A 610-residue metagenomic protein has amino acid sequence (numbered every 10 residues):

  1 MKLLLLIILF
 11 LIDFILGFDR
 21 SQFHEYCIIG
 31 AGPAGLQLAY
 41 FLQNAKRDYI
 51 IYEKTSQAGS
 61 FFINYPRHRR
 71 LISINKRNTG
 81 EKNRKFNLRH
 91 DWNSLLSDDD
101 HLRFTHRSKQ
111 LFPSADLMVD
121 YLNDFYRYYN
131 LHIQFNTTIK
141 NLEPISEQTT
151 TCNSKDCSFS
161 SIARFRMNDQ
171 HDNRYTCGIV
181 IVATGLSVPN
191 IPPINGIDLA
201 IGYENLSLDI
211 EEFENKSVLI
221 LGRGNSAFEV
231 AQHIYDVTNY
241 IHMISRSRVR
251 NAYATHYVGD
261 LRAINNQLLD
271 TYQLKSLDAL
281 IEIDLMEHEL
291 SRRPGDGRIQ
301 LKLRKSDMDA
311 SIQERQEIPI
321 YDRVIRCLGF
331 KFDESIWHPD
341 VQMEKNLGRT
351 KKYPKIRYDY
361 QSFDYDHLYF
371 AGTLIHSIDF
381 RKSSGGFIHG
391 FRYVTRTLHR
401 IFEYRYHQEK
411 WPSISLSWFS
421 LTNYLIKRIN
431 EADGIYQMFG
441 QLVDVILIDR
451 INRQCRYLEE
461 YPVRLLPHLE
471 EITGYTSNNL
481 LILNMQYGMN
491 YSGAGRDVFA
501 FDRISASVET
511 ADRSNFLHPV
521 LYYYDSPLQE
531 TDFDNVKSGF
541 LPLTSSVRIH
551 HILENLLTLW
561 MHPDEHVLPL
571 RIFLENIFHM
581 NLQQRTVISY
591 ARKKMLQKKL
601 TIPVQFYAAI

Functional and structural regions predicted by a protein language model:
K2-G17: Cleavable N-terminal signal peptides of Sec/SRP-targeted secreted and luminal proteins
L16-E25, Y40-D48, Y52-T55, N75 (+6 more regions): Rossmann-like nucleotide/phosphate-binding core characteristic of flavoprotein oxidoreductases
F23-I51, I220, N225-I234: N-terminal Rossmann-like FAD-binding beta1-loop-alpha1 element of flavoenzymes
S56-V119, M243-I281, I375-R381, Y424-K427 (+1 more regions): Glycine-rich active-site loop/strand segments that organize a redox cofactor
L95-I179, T184-S187, E289-M308, I320-R323: Feature captures the FAD/FMN-dependent oxidoreductase FAD-binding
S114-L117, G178-M243, L347-D364, G385-F387: Glycine-rich dinucleotide-binding loop and its adjacent helix/turn
N141, S161, Y235-K345, H399 (+2 more regions): A Rossmann-like FAD-binding core segment of flavoenzymes
A200-E212, I320-G385, L557: FAD-site-proximal beta/loop scaffold in flavoenzymes
